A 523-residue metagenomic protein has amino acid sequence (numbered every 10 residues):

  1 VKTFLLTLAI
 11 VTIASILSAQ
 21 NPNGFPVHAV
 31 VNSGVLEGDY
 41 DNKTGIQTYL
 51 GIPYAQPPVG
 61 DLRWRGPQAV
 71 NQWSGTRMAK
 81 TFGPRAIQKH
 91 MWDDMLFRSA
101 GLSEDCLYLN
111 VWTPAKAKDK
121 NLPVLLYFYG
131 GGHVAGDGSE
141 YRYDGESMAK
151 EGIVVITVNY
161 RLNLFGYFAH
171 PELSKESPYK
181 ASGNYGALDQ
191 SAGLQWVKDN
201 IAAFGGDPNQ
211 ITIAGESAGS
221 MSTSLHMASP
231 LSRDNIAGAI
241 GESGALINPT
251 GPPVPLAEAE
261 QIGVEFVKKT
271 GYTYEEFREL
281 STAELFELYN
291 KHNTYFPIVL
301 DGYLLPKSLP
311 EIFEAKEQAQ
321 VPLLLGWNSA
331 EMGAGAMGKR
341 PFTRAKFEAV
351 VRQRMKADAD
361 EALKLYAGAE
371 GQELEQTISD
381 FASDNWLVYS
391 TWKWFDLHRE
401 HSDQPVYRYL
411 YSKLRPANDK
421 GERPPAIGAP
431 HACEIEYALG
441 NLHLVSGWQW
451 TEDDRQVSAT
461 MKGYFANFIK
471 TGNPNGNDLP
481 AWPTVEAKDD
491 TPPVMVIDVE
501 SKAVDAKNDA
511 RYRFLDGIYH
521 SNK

Functional and structural regions predicted by a protein language model:
V1-N23: Bacterial Sec-dependent N-terminal signal peptides
Q20-N184, P208, W448-M461, I469-L479 (+3 more regions): Non-catalytic accessory segments of hydrolases
V35, E104-Y108, P123, G152-I153 (+7 more regions): Extracellular structured ligand-interaction cores
M91-Y274, Y303-P306, I312-M337: Serine-hydrolase-like catalytic core of hydrolytic proteins
T113-L122, I201-Q210, T270-E275, D396-Y407 (+2 more regions): Surface-exposed helix-capping loop/turn segments at secondary-structure junctions
R161-L164, A214-A218, L410-A417, P480-A487: Short, solvent-exposed turn/loop segments enriched in Gly/Ser/Thr/Pro and often Arg
G238, L246-I247, E276-E452, Y464 (+1 more regions): Substrate-gating cap/lid region and adjacent catalytic-acid/histidine neighborhood within extracellular/lumenal
E422, N475-V504: Mature extracytoplasmic/periplasmic domains
